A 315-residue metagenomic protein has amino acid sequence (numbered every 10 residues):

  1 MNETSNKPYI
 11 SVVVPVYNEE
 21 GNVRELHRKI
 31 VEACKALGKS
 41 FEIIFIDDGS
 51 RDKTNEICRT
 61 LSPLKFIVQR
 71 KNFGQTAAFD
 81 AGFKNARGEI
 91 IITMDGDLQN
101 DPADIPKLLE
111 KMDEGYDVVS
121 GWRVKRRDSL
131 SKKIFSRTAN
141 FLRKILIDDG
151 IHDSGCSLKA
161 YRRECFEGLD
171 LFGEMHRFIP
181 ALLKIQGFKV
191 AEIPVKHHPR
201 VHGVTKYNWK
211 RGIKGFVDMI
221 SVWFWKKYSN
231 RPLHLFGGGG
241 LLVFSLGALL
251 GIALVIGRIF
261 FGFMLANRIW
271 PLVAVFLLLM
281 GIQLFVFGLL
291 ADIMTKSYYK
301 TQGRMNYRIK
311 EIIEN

Functional and structural regions predicted by a protein language model:
M1-K132, E164, I313-E314: Structured catalytic core of nucleotide-sugar glycosyltransferases
M1-Y9, D148, E174, F178-N315: Hydrophobic helical membrane-anchoring modules
P15, A33, L37, I46 (+5 more regions): Histidine kinase transmitter module recognition
L26-K29, A33, I57, L108 (+5 more regions): A ubiquitous structural signal for well-ordered alpha-helices
D48, F73, A81, R87 (+10 more regions): Short glycine-rich loop/turn motifs that provide flexible caps or phosphate-binding loops at active sites
K65-N85, P102-I185, H198-V217, S221-V222: Acceptor/aglycone-binding surface of glycosyltransferases and processive sugar-polymer synthases
G96, R163, L171, V195 (+1 more regions): Short, conserved catalytic or interaction motifs in soluble domains
